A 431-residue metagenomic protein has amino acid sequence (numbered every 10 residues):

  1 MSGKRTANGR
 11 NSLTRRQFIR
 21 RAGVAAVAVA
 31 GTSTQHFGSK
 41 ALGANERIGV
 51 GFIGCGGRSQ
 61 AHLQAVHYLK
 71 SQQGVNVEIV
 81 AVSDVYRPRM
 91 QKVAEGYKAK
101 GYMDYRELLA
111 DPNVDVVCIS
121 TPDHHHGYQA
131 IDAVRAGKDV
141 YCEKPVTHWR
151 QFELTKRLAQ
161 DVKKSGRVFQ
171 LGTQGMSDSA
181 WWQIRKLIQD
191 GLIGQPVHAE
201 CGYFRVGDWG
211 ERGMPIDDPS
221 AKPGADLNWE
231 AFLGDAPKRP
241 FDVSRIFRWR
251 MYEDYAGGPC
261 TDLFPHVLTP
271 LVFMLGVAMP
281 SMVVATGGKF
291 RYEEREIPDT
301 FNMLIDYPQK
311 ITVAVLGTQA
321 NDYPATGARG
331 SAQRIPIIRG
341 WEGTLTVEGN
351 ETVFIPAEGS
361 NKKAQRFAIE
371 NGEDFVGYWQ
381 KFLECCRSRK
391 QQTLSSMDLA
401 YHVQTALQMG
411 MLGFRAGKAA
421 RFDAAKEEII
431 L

Functional and structural regions predicted by a protein language model:
K4-A26: N-terminal secretory signal peptides and thylakoid transit peptides that target proteins across membranes
A22-Y97, D178, L271: N-terminal Rossmann-like dinucleotide-binding module
A99-D104: Conserved SAM-binding strand-loop segment of SAM-dependent methyltransferases
V116-C118: N-terminal Rossmann-like NAD(P) cofactor-binding module of classical short-chain dehydrogenase/reductase
T121-H124: N-terminal glycine-rich "phosphate-gripper" loop used for MgATP/nucleotide binding and carboxylate activation
G127-M176, G191, G417: Beta-strand-loop-alpha-helix segment that lines the small-molecule cofactor/substrate pocket of alpha/beta enzymes
W182-Q183, L192-Q195, E200-V206, G210-I355 (+2 more regions): Contiguous beta-strand/loop segments that form the cofactor/metal-binding neighborhood of enzyme cores
